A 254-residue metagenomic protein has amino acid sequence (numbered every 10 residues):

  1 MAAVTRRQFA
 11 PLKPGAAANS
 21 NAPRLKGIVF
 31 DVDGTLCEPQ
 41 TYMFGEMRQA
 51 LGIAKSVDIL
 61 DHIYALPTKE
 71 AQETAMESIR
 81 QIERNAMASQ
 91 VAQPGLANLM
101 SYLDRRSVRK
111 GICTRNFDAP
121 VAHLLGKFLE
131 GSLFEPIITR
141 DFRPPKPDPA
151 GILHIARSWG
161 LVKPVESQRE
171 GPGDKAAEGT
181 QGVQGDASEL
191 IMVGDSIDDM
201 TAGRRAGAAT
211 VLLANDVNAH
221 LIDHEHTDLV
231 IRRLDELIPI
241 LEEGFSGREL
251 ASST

Functional and structural regions predicted by a protein language model:
M1-K26, S101, A122-T254: Asp-based, Mg2+/Mn2+-dependent phosphohydrolase catalytic module
A2-H62, T68-A71: Active-site neighborhood of HAD-like aspartate-dependent phosphohydrolases
D31-V32, C113, V193, L213: Short hydrophobic segments within beta-strands
T35, Y42, D118, D198 (+1 more regions): Conserved Rossmann-like nucleotide-cofactor binding loop
L36, K110-C113, M192, V230: Conserved SAM-binding loop
F44-R48, R80-E83, V121-L124: Hydrophobic alpha-helical core bundles mediating ligand binding, dimerization, or RNAP-core interactions
Q72-E83, S132-P136: Short, basic/glycine-rich phosphate-binding loops at helix/coil junctions that contact nucleotide phosphates
N85-I112, D118-A122, P149: Short, acidic loop-to-helix structural element flanking the phosphoryl-transfer center in phosphate-processing enzymes
